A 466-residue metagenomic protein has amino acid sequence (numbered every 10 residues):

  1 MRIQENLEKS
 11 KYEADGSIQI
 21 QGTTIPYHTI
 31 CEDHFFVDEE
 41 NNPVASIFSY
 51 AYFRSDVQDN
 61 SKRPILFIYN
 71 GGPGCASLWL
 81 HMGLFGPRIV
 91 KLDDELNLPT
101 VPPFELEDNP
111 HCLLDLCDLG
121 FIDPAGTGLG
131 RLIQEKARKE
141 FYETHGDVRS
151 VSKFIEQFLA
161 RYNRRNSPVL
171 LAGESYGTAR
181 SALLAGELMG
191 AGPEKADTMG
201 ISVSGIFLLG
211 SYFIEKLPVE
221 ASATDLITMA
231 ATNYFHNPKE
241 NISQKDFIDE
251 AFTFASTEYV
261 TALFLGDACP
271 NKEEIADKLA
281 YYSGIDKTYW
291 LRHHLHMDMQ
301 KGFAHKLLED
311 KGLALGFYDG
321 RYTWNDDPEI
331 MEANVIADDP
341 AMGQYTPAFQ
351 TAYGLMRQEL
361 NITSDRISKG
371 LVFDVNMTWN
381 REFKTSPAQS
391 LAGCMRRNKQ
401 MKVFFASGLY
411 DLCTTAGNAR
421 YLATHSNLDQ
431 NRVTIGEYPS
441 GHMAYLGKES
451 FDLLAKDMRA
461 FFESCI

Functional and structural regions predicted by a protein language model:
M1-I65: Catalytic-loop region of hydrolases
P43-E140: N-terminal cap/lid subdomain of alpha/beta-hydrolase-fold enzymes
I89-K91, A185, M189-K278: A catalytic-pocket lid/entrance helix-loop region that shapes and gates access to the active site across common
L114, I122-P124, F141-L159: Alpha/beta-hydrolase active-site loop
R164-Y176: Alpha/beta-hydrolase fold nucleophile elbow
G266-C413: Alpha/beta-hydrolase fold catalytic core
M401, T415-H425: Short alpha-helix in the alpha/beta-hydrolase fold that links the catalytic acid
G441-F451: Catalytic histidine-centered segment of alpha/beta-hydrolase-like enzymes
